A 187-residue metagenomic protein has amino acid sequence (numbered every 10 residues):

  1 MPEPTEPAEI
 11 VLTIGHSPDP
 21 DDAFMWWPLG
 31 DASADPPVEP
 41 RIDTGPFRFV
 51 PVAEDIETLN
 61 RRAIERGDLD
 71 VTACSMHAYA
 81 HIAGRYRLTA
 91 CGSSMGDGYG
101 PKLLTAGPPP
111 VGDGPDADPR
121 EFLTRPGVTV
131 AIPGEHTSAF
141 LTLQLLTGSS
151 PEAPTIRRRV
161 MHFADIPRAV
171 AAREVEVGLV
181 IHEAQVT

Functional and structural regions predicted by a protein language model:
M1-T187: Domain-level signature for soluble enzymes in the chorismate/prephenate branch of the shikimate pathway
